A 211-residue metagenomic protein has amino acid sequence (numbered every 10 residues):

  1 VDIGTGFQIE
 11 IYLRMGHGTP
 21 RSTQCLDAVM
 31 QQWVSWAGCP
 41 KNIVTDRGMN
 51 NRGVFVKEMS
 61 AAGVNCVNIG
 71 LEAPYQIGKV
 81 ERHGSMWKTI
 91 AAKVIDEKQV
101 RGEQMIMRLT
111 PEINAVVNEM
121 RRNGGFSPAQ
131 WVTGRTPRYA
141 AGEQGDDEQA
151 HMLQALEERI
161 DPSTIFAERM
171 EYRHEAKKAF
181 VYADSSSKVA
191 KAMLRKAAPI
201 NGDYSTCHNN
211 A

Functional and structural regions predicted by a protein language model:
V1, R14, T45-D46, V67-I69 (+1 more regions): Generic beta-strand/beta-sheet core signal
I3, R47, E119: Residues immediately flanking
G4-Q8: Short, glycine-anchored, charge-dense loop/turn motifs used at functional sites
E10-A37, G48: Active-site beta-loop-alpha junctions of metal-dependent nucleic acid enzymes, especially the RNase H-like/DDE
M30, F55-V56: Short amphipathic alpha-helical segments and helix-helix/interface helices
V34-C39, A61-N65: Secondary-structure transition/capping motifs at alpha-helix termini and the adjoining loop/turn into the next element
S35-V54, G70: Acidic/histidine-rich, metal-coordinating catalytic segments
V56-A211: Domain-scale segment recognizer with a strong primary affinity for retroviral/LTR-retrotransposon integrase
